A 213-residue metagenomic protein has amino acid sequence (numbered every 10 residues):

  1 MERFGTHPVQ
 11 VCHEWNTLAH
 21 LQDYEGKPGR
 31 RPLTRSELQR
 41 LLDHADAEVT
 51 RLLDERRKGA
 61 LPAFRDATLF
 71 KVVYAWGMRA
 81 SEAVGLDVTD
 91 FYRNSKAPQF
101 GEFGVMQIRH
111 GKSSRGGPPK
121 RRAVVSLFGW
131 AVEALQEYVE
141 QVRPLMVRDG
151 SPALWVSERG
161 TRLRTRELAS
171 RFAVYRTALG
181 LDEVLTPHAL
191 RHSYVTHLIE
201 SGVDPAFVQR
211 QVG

Functional and structural regions predicted by a protein language model:
M1-G213: Conserved catalytic core of the tyrosine transesterase superfamily
